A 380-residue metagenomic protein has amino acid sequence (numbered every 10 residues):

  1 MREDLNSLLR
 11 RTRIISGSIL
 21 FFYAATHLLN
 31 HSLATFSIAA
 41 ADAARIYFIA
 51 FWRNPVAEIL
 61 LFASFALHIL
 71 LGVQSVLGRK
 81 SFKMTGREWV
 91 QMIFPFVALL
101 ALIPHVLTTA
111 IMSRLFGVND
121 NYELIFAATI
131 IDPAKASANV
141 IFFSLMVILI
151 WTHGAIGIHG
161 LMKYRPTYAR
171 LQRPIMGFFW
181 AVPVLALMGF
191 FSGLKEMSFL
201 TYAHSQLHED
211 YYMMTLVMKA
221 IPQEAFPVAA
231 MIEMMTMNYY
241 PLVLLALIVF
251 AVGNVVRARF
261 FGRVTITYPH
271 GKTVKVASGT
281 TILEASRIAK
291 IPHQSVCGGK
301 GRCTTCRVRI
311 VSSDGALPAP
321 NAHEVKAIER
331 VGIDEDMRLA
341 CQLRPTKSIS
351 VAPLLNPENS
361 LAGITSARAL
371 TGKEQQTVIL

Functional and structural regions predicted by a protein language model:
M1-G262: Membrane-embedded alpha-helical bundles that constitute the cytochrome b-like, heme-associated redox core of multi-pass
F82, T167-R170, L283-A285, N359-L361: A short local loop/turn or secondary-structure capping micro-motif enriched for an aromatic residue
R263-A285: Membrane-cytosol interface motif
V276, S295-T304: Cysteine-centered iron-sulfur cluster-binding motifs in ferredoxin-type domains/subunits of redox enzymes
A285-Q294, T304-N359: Iron-sulfur (Fe-S) cluster-binding segments and ferredoxin-like electron-carrier domains, especially [2Fe-2S]
L354-L380: Feature of Fe-S/electron-transfer and energy-metabolism proteins that preferentially highlights extended coupling
